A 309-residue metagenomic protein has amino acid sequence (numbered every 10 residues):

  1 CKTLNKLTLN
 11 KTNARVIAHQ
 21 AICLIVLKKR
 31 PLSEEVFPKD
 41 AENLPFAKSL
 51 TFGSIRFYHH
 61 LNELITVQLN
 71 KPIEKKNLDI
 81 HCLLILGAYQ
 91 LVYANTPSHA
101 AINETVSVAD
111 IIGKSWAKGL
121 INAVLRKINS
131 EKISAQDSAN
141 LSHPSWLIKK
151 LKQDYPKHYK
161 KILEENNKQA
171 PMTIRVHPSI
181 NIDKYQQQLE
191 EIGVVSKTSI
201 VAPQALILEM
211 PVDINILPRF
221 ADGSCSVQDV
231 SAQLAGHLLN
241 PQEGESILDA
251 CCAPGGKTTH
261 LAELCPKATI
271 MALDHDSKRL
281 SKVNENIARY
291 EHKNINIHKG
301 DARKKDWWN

Functional and structural regions predicted by a protein language model:
C1-N309: S-adenosylmethionine
